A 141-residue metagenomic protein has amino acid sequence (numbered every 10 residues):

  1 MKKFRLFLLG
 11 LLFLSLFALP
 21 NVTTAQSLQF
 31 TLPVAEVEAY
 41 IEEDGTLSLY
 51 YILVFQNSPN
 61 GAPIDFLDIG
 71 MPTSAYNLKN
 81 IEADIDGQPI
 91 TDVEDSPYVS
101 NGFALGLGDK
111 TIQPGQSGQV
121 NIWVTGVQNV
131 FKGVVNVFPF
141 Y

Functional and structural regions predicted by a protein language model:
M1-L8: Bacterial N-terminal signal peptides that target proteins for export
L9-A18: Bacterial N-terminal signal peptides
P20-Y141: Lumenal/extracellular ectodomains and adaptor appendage modules of the eukaryotic vesicle/secretory system
